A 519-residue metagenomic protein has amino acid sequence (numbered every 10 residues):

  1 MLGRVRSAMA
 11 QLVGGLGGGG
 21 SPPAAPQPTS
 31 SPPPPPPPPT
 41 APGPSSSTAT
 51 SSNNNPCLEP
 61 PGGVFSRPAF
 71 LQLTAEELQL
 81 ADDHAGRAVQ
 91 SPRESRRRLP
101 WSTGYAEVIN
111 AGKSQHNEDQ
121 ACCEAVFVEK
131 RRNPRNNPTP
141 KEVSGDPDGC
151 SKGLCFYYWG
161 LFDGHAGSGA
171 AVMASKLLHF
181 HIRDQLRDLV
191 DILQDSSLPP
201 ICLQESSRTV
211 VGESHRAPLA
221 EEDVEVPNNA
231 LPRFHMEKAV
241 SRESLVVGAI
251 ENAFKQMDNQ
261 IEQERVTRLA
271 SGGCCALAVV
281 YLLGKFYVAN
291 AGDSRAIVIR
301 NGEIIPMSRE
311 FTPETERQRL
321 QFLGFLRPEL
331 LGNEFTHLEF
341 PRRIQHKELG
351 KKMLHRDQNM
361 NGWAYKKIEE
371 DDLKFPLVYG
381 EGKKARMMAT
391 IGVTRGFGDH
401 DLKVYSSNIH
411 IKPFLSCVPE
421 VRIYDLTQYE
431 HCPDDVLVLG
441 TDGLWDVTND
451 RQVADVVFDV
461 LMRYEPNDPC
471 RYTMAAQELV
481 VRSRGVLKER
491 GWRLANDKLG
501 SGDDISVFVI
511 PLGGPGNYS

Functional and structural regions predicted by a protein language model:
L2-Y158, G164-S519: PP2C/PPM-type serine/threonine phosphatase catalytic core, specifically the conserved beta-strand-loop-alpha-helix
